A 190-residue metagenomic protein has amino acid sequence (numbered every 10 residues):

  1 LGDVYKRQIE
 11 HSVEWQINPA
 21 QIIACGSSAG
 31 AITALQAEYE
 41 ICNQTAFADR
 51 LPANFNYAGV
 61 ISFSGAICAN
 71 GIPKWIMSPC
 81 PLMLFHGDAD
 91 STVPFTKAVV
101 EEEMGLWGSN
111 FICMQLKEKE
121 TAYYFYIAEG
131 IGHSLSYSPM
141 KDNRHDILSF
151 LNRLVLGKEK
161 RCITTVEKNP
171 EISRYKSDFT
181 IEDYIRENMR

Functional and structural regions predicted by a protein language model:
L1-Y5: Short, small-residue-biased leader/transition segments that mark boundaries at the very start of proteins
K6-S78: Primarily recognizes the serine-hydrolase "nucleophile elbow" in alpha/beta-hydrolase and SGNH/GDSL folds
I22, L82, A122-Y124: Hydrophobic anchor at the start of a short beta-strand that flanks the dinucleotide cofactor-binding loop
S28, A66, D88, I131-S134: Active-site pre-Tyr helix/loop in NAD(P)-dependent dehydrogenases
A48-E120: The feature captures the conserved acid-bearing segment of alpha/beta-hydrolase catalytic domains
K117-R190: C-terminal catalytic histidine-bearing segment of alpha/beta-hydrolase fold enzymes
